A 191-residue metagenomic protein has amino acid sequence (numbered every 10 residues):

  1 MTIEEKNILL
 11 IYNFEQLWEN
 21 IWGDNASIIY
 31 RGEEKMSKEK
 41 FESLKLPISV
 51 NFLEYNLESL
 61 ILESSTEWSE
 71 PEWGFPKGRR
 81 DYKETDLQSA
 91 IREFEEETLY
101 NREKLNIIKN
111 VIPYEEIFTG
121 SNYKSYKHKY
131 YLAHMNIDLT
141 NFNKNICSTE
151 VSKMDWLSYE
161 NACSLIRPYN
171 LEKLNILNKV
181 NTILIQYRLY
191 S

Functional and structural regions predicted by a protein language model:
M1: OB-fold ssDNA-binding interfaces and closely related basic DNA-contact patches used across DNA replication/repair
E4-I8, F14-G74, G78-K179, I183-S191: Unchanged
